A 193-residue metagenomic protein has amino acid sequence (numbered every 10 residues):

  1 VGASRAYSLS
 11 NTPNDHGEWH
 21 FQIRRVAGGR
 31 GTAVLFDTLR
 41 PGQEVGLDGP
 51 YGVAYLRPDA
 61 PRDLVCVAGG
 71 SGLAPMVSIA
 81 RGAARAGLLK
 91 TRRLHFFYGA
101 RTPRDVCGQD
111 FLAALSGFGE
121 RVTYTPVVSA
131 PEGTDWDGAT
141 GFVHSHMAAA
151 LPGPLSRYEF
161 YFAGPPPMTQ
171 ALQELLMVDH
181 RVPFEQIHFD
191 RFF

Functional and structural regions predicted by a protein language model:
V1-Q43, A100-T102, V127-P131: Ferredoxin-reductase
E44-D48: A short, hydrophobic beta-strand micro-motif
G49-P61: A short, basic/flexible loop-to-alpha-helix module at the beginning of a structural domain
Y55, P75-S78, C107, A171-L172: Phosphate- and divalent-cation-binding pockets in alpha/beta enzyme and binding domains that engage nucleotide-derived
P75-G87: Histidine-anchored nucleotide/phosphate-binding helix
R93-F193: Reductase modules of NAD(P)H-dependent flavoproteins
